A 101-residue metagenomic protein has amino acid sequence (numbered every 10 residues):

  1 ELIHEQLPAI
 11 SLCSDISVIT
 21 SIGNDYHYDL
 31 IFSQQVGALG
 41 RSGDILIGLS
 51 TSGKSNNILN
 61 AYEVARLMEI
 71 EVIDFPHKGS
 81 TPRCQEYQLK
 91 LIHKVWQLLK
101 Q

Functional and structural regions predicted by a protein language model:
E1-L2, Y62-R66, K90: Short, solvent-exposed amphipathic alpha-helical segments in soluble enzyme and RNA/protein-processing domains
E1-L39: Glycine-rich, small/polar surface segments that engage phosphate groups of diverse ligands
S11-C13, G48-S50, D74-P76: Short beta-strand segments
G23-Q34, N56, G79-P82, E86 (+1 more regions): Residues at secondary-structure transition points
S42-G53: A short, small-residue-rich loop immediately preceding and capping a beta-strand
K54-A61: Short glycine/serine/threonine-rich phosphate/pyrophosphate-binding segments that cradle anionic phosphate groups
L67, E71-Q101: Short alpha-helices
